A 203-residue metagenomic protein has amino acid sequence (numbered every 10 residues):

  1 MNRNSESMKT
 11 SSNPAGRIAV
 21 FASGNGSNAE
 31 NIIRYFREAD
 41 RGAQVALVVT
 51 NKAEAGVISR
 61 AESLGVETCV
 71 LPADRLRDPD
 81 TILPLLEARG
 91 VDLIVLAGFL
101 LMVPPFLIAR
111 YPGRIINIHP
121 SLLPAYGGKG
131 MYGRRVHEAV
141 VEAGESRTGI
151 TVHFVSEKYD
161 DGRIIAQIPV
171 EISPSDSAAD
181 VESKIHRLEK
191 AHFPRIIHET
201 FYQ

Functional and structural regions predicted by a protein language model:
M1-Q203: One-carbon transfer enzymes
